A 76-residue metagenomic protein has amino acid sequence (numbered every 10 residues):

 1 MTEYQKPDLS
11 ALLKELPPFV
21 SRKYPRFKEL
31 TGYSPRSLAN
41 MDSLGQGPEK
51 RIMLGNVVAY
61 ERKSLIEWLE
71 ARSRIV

Functional and structural regions predicted by a protein language model:
T2-N40, A59, K63, E67-A71: Polyanion-binding surface elements
L44: Periplasmic/extracellular electron-transfer cofactor-ligation site, primarily the c-type cytochrome heme-c attachment
K50-V58: Short Lys/Arg-enriched helix C-cap and helix-to-coil transition segments that create basic nucleic-acid-contact patches
R72-V76: Short hydrophobic/aromatic patches at helix-to-coil boundaries
